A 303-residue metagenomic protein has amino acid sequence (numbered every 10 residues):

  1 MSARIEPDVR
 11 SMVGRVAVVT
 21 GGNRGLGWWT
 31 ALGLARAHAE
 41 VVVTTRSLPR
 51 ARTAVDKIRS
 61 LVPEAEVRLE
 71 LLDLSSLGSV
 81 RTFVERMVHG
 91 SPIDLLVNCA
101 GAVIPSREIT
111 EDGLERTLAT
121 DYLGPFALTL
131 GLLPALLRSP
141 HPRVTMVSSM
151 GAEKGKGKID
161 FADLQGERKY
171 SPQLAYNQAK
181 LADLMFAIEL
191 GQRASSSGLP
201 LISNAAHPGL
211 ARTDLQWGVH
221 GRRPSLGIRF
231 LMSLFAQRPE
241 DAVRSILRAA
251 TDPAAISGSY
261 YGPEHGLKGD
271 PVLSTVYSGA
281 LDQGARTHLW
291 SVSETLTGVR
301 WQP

Functional and structural regions predicted by a protein language model:
M1-W217, T295-P303: Rossmann-fold NAD(P)H-dependent dehydrogenase/reductase core
V43, L72, L234, S278-L281: Pocket-edge positions in alpha/beta enzyme catalytic cores
A54, F186, A242-S245, L289 (+1 more regions): Alpha-helical packing segments of well-folded alpha/beta enzyme cores
I109-T110, P271-Y277: Short acidic, glycine/proline-rich loop/turn micro-motifs
G157-L164, G218-R223, Y261-D270: Short, flexible, mixed-charge acidic loops at enzyme active sites
G166-E167, R222-L231: A short C-terminal helix-loop "cap" of Rossmann-like NAD(P)-dependent dehydrogenase/epimerase domains
A179, R229-L273, Q283-T287: C-terminal helical subdomain
S278-P303: C-terminal amphipathic/interface module of NAD(P)-dependent oxidoreductases and related NAD-binding regulators
